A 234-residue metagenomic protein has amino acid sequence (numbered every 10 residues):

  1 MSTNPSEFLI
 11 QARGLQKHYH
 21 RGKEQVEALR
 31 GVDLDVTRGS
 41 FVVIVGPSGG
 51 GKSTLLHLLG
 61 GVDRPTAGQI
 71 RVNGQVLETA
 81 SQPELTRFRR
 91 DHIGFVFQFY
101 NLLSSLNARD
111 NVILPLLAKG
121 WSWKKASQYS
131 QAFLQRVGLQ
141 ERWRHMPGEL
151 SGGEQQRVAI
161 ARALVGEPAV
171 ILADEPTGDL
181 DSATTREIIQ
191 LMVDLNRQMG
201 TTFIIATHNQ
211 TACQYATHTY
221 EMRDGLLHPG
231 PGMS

Functional and structural regions predicted by a protein language model:
M1-H18, H228-S234: ABC-family P-loop ATPase nucleotide-binding domain
F8-M222: ABC family nucleotide-binding domain
T219-P231: H-loop (His-switch) and adjacent beta-strand-loop-beta switch element of ABC-type ATPase nucleotide-binding domains
